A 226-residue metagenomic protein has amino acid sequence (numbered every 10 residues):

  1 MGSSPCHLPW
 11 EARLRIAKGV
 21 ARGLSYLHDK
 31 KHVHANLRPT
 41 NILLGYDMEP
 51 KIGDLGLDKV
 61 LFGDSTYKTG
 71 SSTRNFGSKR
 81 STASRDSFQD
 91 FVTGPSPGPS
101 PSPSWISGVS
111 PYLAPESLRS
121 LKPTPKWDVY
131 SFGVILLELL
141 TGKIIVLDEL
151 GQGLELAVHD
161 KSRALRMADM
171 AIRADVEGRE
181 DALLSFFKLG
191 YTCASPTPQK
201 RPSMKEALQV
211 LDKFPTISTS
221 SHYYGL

Functional and structural regions predicted by a protein language model:
M1-L14, M48, G53-L226: Cytosolic eukaryotic protein kinase-like domains
V20-G23, L27, C193: Conserved hydrophobic alpha-helix
H28-G45: Catalytic-loop of the protein kinase fold
